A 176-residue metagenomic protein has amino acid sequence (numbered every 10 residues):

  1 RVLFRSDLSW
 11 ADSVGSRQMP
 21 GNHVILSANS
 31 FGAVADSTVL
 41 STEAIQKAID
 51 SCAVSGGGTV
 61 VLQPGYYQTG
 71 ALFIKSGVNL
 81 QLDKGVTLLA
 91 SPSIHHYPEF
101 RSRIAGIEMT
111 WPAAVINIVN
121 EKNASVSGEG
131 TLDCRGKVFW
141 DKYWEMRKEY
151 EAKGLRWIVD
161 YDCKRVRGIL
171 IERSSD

Functional and structural regions predicted by a protein language model:
F4-D176: Extracellular/periplasmic carbohydrate-active domains that bind, remodel, or depolymerize complex polysaccharides
